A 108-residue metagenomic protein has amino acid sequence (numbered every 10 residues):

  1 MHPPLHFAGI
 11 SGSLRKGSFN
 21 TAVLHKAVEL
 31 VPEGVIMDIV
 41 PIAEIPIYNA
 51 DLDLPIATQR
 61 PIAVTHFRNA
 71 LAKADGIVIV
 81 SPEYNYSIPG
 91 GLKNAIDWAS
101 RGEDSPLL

Functional and structural regions predicted by a protein language model:
H2-V35: N-terminal beta1-alpha1 ligand-phosphate binding loop
S11, P41, S81: Short beta-strand/turn micro-motifs composed of small residues that flank or help shape donor/cofactor-binding pockets
F19-N20, N49, I88-G90: Short glycine-/acidic-enriched loop or helix-start segments at secondary-structure transitions that form or flank
A22-H25, L52-P55, L92-I96: Short, glycine/charged-enriched secondary-structure capping and boundary segments
M37-I39: Generic structural signal for residues in well-ordered beta-strands
I42-Q59: N-terminal beta-loop-helix "entrance" segment that forms/cooperates in small-molecule cofactor or anionic ligand
A57-L108: Helix-loop-strand module that forms the ligand-binding subsite of alpha/beta enzymes
